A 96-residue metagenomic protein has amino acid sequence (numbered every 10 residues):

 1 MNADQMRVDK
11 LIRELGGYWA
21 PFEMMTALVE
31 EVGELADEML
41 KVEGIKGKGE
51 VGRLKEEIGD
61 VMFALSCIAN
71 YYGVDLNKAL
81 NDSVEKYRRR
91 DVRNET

Functional and structural regions predicted by a protein language model:
M1-I58, M62-T96: Flexible "arm" and connector segments at domain edges
